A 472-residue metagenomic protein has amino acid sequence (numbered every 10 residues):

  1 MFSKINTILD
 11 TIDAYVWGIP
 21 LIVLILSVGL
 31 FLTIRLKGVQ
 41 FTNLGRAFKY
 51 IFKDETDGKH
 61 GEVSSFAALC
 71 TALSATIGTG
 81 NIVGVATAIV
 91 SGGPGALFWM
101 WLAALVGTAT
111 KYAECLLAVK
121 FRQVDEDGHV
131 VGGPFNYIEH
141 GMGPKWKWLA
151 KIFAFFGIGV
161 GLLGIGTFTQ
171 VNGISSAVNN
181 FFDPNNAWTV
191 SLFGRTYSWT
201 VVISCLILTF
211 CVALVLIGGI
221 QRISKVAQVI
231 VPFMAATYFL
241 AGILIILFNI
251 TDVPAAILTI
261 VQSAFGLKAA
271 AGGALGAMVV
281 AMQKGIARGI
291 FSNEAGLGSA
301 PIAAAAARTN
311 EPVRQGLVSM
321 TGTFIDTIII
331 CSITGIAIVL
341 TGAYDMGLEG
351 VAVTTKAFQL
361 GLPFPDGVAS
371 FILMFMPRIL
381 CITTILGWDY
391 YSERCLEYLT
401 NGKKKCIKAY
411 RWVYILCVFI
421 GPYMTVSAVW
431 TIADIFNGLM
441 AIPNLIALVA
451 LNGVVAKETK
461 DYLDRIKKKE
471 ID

Functional and structural regions predicted by a protein language model:
M1-T79, I89-A96, G107, F419 (+1 more regions): N-terminal alpha-helical transmembrane segments of multi-pass membrane transport and channel/translocase proteins
K4-I5, R35-Q40, G80-V85, G161-I174 (+6 more regions): Transmembrane helix-loop junctions in multi-pass membrane proteins
L24-F31, L36-F48, V171-V178, W199-V261 (+2 more regions): Membrane-interface loop-to-helix entry segments
L32-T33, S74, A103-G128, F135 (+4 more regions): Helix-loop-helix module between adjacent transmembrane segments
T33, E114-R122, E126, I243-T259 (+4 more regions): Extracellular/periplasmic helix-exit of transmembrane alpha-helices
G38-S65, T87-I89, G93-L97, W101 (+6 more regions): Flexible loop linkers connecting adjacent transmembrane helices in multi-pass alpha-helical membrane transporters
D57-E62, G93-L102, H140-I152, N186-G194 (+2 more regions): Membrane-interface alpha-helices at helix entry/exit sites of multi-pass transporters
G58-S91, L117-G141, I152-F155, G159 (+1 more regions): Alpha-helical membrane segments and immediately flanking helix-loop junctions that form or couple to the substrate/ion
